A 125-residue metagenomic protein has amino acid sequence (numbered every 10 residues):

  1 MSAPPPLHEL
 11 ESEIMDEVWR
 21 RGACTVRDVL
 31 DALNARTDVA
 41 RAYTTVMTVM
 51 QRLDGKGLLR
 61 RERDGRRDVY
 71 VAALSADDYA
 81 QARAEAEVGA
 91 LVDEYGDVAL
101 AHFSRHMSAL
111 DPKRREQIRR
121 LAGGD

Functional and structural regions predicted by a protein language model:
M1-E17, R21, Y79: Short alpha-helical segments that sit at the start of domains
C24-L33: Short acidic, hydrophobic short linear motifs in intrinsically disordered regions
A32-R41: Short helix-coil junctions and helix-kink-helix linkers
M47-Q51: Short, hydrophobic-biased segments on the C-terminal half of alpha helices that form "recognition helices"
G57: Glycine-centered, phosphate/nucleic-acid-interacting loop/turn motifs that mediate DNA/RNA or nucleotide
R61: Short beta-strand "wing" residues that participate in macromolecule-binding interfaces
D64-R83: Short, cationic-aromatic polyanion-contact patches
A82-G124: Amphipathic alpha-helical dimerization/coiled-coil segments that flank or bridge DNA-binding/regulatory modules
